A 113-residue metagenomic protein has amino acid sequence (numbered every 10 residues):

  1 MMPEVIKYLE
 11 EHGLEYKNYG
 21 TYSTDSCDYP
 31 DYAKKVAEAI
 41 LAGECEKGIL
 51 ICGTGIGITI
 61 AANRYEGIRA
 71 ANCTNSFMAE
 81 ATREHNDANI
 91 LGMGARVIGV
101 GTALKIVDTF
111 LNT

Functional and structural regions predicted by a protein language model:
M1, K7-Y8, S76-T113: C-terminal binding/interaction regions
P3-E4, C27-D31, I60-A61, A103: Short, well-ordered secondary-structure micro-motifs
K7-E15: Short helix-loop-beta junction
E15-C27: A short beta-strand-loop structural module common to alpha/beta enzyme folds
P30-K34, T74-N75: Charged helix-capping and loop-helix junction motifs
Y32-T54: Short, structured active-site "lid" loops
L50-R96: Mid-chain, well-packed structural core segment of small domains
